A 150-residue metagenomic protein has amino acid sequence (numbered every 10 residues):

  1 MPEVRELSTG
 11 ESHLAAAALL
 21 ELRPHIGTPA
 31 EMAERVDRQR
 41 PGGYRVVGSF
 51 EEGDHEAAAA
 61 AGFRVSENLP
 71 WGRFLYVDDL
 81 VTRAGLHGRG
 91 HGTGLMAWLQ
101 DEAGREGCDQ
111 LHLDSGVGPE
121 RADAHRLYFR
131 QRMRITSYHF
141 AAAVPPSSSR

Functional and structural regions predicted by a protein language model:
P2-G72, M96-A97, E102, I135 (+1 more regions): Acetyl-CoA-dependent GNAT
E6, W71-G72, L86, G90 (+3 more regions): Residues at secondary-structure transition points
G72-A84: Conserved acetyl-CoA binding element of GNAT-fold acetyltransferases
T82, G88-D101, R126, R130: Conserved acetyl-CoA-binding loop-helix of GNAT-fold acetyltransferases
R89, E106-D109: Short coil/turn segments at alpha/beta junctions that flank glycine-rich nucleotide-binding fingerprints
T93, R105, V117-Y138, A142: Conserved active-site alpha-helix within GNAT-family acetyltransferase domains
L111-S115: Conserved hydrophobic beta-strand within the GNAT/NAT acetyltransferase core sheet that lines the active-site cleft
V144-R150: Generic C-terminal helix-cap and adjacent flexible tail
